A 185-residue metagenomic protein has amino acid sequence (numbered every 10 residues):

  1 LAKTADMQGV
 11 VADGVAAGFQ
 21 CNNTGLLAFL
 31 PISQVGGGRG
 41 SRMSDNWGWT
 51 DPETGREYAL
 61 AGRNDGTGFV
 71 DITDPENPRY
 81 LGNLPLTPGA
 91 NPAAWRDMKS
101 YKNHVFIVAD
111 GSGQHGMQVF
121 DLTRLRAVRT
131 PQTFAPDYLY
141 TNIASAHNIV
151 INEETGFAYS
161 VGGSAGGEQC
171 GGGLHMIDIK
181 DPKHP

Functional and structural regions predicted by a protein language model:
L1-P185: Feature marking well-ordered beta-strand scaffolds used for ligand recognition
